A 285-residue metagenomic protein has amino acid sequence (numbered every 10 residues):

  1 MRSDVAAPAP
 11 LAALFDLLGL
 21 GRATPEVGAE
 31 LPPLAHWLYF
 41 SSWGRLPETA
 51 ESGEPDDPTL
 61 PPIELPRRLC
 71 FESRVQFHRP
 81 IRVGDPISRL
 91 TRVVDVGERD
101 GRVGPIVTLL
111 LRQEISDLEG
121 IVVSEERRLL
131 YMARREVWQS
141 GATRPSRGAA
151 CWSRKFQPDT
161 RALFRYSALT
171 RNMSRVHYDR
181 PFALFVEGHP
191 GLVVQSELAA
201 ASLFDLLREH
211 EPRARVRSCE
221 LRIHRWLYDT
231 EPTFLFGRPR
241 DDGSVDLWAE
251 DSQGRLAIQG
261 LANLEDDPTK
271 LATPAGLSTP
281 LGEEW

Functional and structural regions predicted by a protein language model:
M1-P86, L271-A272, L277, E283-W285: Hydrophobic, proline/glycine-rich low-complexity stretches
M1-S42, R128-V194, R208: Catalytic strand-loop segment that frames the active site of acyl-thioester-processing enzymes
R2-D4, S52-P58, H78-I81, V94 (+5 more regions): Generic detector of short, locally flexible boundary/turn motifs and exposed helical patches
L20-A29, D117-G120, P212-A214, D241-D242: Short, glycine- and charge-enriched coil/turn segments that flank and shape catalytic ligand pockets
C70-P158, I223, L227-T230, F234-W285: HotDog/MaoC-like acyl-thioester-processing domains
P181-D242, D246, E250-S252: Catalytic-pocket segment enriched in acidic/His residues
